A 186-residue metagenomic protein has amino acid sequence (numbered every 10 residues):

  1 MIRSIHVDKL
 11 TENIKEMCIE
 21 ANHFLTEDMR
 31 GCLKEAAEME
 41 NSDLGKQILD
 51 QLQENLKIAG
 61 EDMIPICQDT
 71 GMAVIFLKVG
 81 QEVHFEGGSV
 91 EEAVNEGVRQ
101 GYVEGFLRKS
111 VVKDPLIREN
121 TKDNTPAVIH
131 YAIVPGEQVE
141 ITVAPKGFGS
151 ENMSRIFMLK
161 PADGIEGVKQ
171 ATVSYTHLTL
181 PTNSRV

Functional and structural regions predicted by a protein language model:
M1-L25: Polybasic, low-complexity association/targeting segments
I19, T26, E38-M39, E61-M63 (+2 more regions): Metallocofactor- and cofactor-centric catalytic cores in central/energy metabolism, strongly enriched
A21-M29, P65-T70: N-terminal glycine-rich anion-binding loops that anchor highly charged ligand groups
M39-I64: Translation machinery proteins
G71-V134: A generic, well-ordered mixed alpha/beta core segment in the N-terminal half of proteins
F148-K160: Gly-rich Lys/Arg/Thr-decorated short loops/hinges at beta-loop-alpha junctions or inter-strand turns that position
K160-Y175: Active-site glycine-rich loop that binds ribose-phosphate moieties when present
T176-T182: Conserved small/polar residues in nucleotide/adenosyl-binding loops
